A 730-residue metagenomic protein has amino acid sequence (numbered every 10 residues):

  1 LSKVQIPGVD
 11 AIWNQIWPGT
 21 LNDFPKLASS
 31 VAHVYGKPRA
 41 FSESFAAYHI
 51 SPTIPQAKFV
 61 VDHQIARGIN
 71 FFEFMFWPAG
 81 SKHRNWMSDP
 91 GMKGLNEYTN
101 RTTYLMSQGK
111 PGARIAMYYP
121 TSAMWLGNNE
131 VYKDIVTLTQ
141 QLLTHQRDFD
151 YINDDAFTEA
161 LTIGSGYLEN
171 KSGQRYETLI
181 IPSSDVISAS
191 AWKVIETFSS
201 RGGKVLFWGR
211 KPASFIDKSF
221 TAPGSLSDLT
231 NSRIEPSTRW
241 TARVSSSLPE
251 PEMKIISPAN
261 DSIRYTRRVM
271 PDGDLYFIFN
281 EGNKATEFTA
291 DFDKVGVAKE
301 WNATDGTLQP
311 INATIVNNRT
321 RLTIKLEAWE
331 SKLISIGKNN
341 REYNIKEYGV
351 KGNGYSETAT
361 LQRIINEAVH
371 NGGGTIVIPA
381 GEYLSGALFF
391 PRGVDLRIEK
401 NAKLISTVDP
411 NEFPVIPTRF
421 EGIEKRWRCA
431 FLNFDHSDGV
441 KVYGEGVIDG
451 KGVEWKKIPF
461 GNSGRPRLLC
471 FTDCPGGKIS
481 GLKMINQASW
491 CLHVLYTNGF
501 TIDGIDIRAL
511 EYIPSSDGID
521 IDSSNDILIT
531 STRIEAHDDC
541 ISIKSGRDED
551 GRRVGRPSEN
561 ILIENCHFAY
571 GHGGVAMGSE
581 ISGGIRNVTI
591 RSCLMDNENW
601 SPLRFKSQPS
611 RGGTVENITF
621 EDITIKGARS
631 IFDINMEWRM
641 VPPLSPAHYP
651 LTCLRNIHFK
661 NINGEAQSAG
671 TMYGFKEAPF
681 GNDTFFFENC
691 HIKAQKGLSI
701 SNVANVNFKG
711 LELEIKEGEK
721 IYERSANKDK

Functional and structural regions predicted by a protein language model:
L1-R341, K720-I721: Carbohydrate-binding surfaces of carbohydrate-active enzymes
W329, I334, N339-K730: Extracellular/periplasmic carbohydrate-active domains that bind, remodel, or depolymerize complex polysaccharides
